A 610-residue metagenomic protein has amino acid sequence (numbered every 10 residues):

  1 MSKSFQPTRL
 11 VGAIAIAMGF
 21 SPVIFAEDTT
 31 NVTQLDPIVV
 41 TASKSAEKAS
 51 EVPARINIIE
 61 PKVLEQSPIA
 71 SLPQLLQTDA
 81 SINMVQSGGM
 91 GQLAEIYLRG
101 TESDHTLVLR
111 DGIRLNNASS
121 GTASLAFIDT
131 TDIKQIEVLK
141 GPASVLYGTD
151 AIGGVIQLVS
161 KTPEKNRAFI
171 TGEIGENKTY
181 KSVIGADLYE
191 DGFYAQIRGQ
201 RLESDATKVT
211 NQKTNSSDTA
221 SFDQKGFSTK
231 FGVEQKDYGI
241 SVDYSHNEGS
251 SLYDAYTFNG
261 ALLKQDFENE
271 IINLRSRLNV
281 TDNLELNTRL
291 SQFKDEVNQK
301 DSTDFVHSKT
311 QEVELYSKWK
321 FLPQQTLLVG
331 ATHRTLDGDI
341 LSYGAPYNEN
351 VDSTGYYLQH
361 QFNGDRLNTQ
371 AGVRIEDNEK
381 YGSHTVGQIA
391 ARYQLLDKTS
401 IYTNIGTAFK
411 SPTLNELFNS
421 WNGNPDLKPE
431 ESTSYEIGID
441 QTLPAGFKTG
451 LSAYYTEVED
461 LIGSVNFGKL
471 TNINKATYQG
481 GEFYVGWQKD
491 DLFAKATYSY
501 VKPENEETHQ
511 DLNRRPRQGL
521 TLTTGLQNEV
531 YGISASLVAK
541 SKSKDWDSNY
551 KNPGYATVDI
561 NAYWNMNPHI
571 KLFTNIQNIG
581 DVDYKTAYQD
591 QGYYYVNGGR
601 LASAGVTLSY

Functional and structural regions predicted by a protein language model:
M1-S67, P73-Q77, D187-L188, K225-F227 (+6 more regions): N-terminal Sec signal peptide and the immediately downstream disordered periplasmic leader that contains the TonB box
S2-A13, A26, D187-E190, R198 (+5 more regions): Conserved C-terminal beta-signal and adjacent last beta-strands/turns of outer-membrane beta-barrel proteins
E27, N259-N279, V306, S400 (+5 more regions): Outer-membrane beta-barrel signature, preferentially recognizing the C-terminal barrel domain of Gram-negative
P73, Q77-I113, K134: Extracytoplasmic beta-strand/coil segments of soluble accessory domains associated with Gram-negative outer-membrane
I113-K140: Short acidic/polar hinge/loop motifs at secondary-structure boundaries that mediate gating or recognition
Q157, E164-F169, E173, Y180 (+2 more regions): Periplasmic-side early beta-strands and strand-to-turn transitions of outer-membrane beta-barrels
T281, L322-L328, T332, L336-V458 (+3 more regions): Structural signature of Gram-negative outer-membrane beta-barrels, strongest in the C-terminal barrel of TonB-dependent
P323-Q324, N363, L367-N368, T449 (+4 more regions): Gram-negative outer-membrane beta-barrel transporters
